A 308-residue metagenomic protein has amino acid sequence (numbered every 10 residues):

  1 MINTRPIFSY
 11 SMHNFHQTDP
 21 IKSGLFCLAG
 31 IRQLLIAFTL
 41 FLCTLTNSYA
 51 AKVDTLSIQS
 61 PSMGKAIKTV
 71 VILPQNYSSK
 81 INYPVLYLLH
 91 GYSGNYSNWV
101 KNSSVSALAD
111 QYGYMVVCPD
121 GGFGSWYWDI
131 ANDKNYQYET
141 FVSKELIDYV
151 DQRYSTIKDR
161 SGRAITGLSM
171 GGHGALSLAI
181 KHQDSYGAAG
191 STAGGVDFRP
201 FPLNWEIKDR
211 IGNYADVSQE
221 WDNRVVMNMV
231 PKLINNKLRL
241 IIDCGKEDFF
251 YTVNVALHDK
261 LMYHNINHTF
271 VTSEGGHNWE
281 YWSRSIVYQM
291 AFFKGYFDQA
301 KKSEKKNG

Functional and structural regions predicted by a protein language model:
T4-L35: Bacterial N-terminal signal peptides that target proteins for export
I7-Y10, K22, L42, T46-N47 (+2 more regions): Intrinsically disordered, low-complexity segments enriched in Ser/Pro/Gly/Ala and basic residues
I31-R32, T46, K144: Residue-level micro-sites within transmembrane alpha helices that shape and flank functional polar/acidic positions
Q33-T44: Bacterial N-terminal signal peptides
A50-G308: Non-catalytic cap/lid and distal C-terminal segments of serine-dependent acyl enzymes
